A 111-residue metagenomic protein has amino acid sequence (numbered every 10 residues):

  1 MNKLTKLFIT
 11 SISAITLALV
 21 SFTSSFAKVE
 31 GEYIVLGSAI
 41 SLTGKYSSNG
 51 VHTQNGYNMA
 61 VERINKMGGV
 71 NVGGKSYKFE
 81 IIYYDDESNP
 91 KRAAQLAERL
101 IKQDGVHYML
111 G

Functional and structural regions predicted by a protein language model:
K3-S13, L17-G111: Extracytosolic ligand-binding ectodomains
